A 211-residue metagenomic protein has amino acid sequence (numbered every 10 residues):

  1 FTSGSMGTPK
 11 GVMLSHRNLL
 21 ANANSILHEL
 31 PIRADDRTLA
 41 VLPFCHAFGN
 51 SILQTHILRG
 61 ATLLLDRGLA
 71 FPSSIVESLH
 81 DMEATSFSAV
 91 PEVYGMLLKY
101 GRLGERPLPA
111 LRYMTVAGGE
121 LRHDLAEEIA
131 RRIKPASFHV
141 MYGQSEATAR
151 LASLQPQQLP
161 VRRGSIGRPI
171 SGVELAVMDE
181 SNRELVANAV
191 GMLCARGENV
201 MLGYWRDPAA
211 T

Functional and structural regions predicted by a protein language model:
F1-N24: Conserved AMP-binding A3 loop
G11-M13, A40, T62-L69, H139: Short beta-strand->loop structural element characteristic of the AMP-binding/adenylate-forming
L20-R37, C45-S86, Y100, I170-G172: Conserved AMP-binding/adenylation subdomain of ANL enzymes
D81-A89, G95-R162, R168, E174 (+1 more regions): Gly/Ser/Thr-rich phosphate-binding loop
L151-Q155, G167, L185-N188, L202-D207: Active-site glycine/GP-rich loop and adjacent strand/helix microenvironment that borders small-molecule binding pockets
A176-C194: Conserved beta-loop-beta connector loops within the AMP-binding
A210-T211: Short secondary-structure edge/capping micro-motifs at helix/strand boundaries
